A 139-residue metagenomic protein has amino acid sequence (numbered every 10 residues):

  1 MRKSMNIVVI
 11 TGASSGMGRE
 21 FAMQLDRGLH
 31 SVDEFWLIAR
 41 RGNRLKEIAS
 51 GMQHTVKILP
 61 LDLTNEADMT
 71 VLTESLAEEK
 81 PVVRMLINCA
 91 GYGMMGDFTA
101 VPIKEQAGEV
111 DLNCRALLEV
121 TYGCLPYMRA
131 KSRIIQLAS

Functional and structural regions predicted by a protein language model:
S14-S15: Conserved glycine-rich cofactor-binding loop
L29-E47: Conserved glycine-rich Rossmann-like NAD(P)H-binding loop of the short-chain dehydrogenase/reductase
M52-A67: Rossmann-fold cofactor-recognition segment
C89-M94: Conserved NAD(P)H cofactor-binding loop of Rossmann-fold oxidoreductase domains
D97-F98, P102-V110: Substrate-binding pocket helix/loop in short-chain dehydrogenase/reductase
T121-Y122: A short, exposed helix-loop element centered on a Lys and neighboring polar residues
S139: Residue(s) in the substrate-gating loop at a strand-loop-helix junction that position the organic substrate next
